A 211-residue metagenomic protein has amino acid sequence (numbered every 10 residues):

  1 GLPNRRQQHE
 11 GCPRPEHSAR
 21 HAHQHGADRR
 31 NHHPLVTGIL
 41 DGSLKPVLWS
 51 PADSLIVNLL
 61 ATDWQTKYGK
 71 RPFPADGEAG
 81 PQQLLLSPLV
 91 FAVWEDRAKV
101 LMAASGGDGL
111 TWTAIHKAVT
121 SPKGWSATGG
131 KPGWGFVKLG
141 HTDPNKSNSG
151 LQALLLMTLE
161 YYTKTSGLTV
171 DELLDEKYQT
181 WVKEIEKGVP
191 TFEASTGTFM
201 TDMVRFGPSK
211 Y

Functional and structural regions predicted by a protein language model:
G1-F136, K146: N-terminal segment of the mature folded domain
L86-A92, K138-N148, K183-A194: A short, hydrophobic secondary-structure junction motif
A103-A104, S149-L155, L168-T169: A short secondary-structure junction signal
S126-Y162: Extracytoplasmic/periplasmic solute-binding protein
L156-Y211: Ligand-binding pocket segment of bilobal, Venus flytrap-like solute-binding proteins
